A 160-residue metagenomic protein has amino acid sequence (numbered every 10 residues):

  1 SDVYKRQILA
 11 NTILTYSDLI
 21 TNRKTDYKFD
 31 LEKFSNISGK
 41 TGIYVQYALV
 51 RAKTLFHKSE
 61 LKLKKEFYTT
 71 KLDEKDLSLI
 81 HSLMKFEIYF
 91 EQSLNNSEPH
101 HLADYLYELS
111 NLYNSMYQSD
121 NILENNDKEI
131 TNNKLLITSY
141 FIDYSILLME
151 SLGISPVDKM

Functional and structural regions predicted by a protein language model:
S1, K5-M160: Non-catalytic interaction-recognition regions
